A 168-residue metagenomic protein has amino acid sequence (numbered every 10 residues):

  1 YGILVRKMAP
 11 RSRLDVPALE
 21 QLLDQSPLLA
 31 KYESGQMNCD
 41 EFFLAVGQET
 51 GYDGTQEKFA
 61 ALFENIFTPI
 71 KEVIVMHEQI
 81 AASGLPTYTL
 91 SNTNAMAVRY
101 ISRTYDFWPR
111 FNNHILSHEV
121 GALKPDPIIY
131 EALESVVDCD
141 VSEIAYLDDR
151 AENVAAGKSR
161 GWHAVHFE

Functional and structural regions predicted by a protein language model:
Y1, M96-R99, L123-K124, N153-A155: Short catalytic/ligand-binding loop motif for oxyanion handling, primarily in non-cytosolic enzymes, centered on
Y1-D24, E49-Y52, A155, S159-R160: Active-site neighborhood of HAD-like aspartate-dependent phosphohydrolases
P17-A18, P109-N113, D140-I144: Short acidic capping loops at alpha-helix termini that bridge into adjacent secondary structure
P17-E49: Short, surface-exposed acidic-centric catalytic microdomains
D40, Q48, Q56-Y88, P127: Short, acidic loop-to-helix structural element flanking the phosphoryl-transfer center in phosphate-processing enzymes
V73-E119: Substrate-recognition/cap helix-loop segment adjacent to the acidic, metal-dependent catalytic center of Asp-based
L123-A151: Conserved Lys-Pro-Asp/Glu-containing loop-to-beta segment of HAD-superfamily phosphomonoesterases, centered on
V141-E168: Acidic, Mg2+-coordinating phosphoryl-transfer loop and its flanking beta/alpha structural elements, shared across
